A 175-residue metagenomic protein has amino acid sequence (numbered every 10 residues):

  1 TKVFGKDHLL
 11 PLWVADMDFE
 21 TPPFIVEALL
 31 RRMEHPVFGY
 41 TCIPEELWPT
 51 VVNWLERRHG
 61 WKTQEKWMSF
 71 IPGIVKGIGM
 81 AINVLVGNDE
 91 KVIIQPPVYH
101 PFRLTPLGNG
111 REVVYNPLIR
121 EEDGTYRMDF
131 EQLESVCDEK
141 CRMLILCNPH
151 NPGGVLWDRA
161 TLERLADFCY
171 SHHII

Functional and structural regions predicted by a protein language model:
T1-G39: N-terminal "arm"/small-domain region of PLP-dependent enzymes with the aminotransferase-like
T1-K6, P96, H150-N151, I175: Short intrinsically disordered, low-complexity coil segments enriched in acidic
L10, R142-M143, I175: Short, Asp-centered acidic motifs that coordinate Mg2+ and/or phosphate in catalytic or ligand-binding sites
F38-S171: Conserved core of the PLP fold type I
